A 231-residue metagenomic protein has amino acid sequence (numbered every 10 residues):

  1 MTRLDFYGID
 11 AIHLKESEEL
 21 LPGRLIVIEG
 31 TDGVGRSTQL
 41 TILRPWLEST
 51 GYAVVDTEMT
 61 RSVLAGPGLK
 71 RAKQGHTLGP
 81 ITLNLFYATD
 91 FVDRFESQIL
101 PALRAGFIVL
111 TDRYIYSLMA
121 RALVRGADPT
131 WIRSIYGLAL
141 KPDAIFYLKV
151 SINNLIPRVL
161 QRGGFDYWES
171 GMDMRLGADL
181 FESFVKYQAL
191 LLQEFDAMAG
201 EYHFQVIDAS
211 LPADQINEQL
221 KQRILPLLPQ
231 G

Functional and structural regions predicted by a protein language model:
T2-E19, R44, L160-G231: NTP-dependent small-molecule kinase module
E18-P45: Walker A (P-loop) phosphate-binding motif
L25-I28, I108, I145: Hydrophobic "anchor" residues on beta-strands that sit immediately upstream of conserved functional sites
E29, L148, A209: Catalytic metal- and UDP-sugar-binding loop of GT-A-like glycosyltransferases, i.e., residues flanking the conserved
T50-L140: ATP-dependent small-molecule kinase phosphotransfer cores that center on conserved nucleotide phosphate-binding segments
V55, A144, Q205-I207: Structural signal for short hydrophobic segments within the conserved structured cores of catalytic domains across
R61-V63, I115-Y116, V150-I156, A213: Conserved nucleotide-binding/hydrolysis micro-motifs of P-loop NTPases
L118-L190: A glycine- and Lys/Arg-enriched "phosphate-lid" helix/loop adjacent to the NTP-binding pocket of small-molecule kinases
